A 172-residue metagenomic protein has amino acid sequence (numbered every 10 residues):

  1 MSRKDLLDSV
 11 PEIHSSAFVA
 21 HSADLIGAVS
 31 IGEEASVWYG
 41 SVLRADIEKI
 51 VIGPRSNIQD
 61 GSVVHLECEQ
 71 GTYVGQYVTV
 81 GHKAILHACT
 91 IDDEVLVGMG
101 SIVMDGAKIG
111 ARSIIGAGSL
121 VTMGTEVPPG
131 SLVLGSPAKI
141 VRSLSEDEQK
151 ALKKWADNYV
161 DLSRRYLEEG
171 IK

Functional and structural regions predicted by a protein language model:
M1-E12, D46-P54, D60-S62, L66 (+2 more regions): Glycine-rich hexapeptide-repeat left-handed beta-helix
L7-V51, E69: N-terminal first-folded block
